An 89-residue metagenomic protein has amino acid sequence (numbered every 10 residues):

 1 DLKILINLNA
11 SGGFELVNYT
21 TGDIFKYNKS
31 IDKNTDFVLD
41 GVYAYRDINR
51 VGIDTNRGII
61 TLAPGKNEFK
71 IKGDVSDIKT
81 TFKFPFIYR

Functional and structural regions predicted by a protein language model:
D1-R89: Intrinsically disordered, low-complexity segments enriched in serine, threonine, and glycine
